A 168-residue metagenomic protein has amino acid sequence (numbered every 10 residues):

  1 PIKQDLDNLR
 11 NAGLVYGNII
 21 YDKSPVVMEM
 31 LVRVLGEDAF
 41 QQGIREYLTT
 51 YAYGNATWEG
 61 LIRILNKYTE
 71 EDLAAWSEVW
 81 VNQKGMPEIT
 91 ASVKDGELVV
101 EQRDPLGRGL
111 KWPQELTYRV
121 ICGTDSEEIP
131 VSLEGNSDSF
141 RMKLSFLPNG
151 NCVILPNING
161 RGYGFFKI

Functional and structural regions predicted by a protein language model:
I2-L9, I19, V27, D38-Q42 (+1 more regions): Non-catalytic accessory/interaction domains
Y16: Metallo-beta-lactamase
K23, L31: C-terminal reverse transcriptase regions that engage the nucleic-acid substrate
V32-E37: Acidic, glycine-rich low-complexity/disordered segments
